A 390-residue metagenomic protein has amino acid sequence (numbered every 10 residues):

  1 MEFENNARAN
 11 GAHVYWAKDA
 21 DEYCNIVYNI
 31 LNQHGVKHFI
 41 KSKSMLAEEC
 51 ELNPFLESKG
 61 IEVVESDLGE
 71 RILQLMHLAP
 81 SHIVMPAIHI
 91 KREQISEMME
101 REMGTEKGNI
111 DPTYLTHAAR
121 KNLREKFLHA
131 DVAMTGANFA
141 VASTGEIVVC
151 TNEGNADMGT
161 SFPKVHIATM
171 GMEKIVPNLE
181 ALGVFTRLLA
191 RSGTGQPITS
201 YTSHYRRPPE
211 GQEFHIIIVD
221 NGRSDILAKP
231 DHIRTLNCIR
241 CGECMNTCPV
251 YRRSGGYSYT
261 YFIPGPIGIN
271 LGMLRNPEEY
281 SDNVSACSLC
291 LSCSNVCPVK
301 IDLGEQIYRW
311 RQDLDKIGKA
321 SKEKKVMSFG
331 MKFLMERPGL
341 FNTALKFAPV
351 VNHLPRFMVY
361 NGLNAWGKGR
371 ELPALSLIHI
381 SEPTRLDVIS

Functional and structural regions predicted by a protein language model:
M1-D231: The feature marks the mature, well-folded catalytic cores of soluble enzymes
N6, N10, I26-I30, F55 (+10 more regions): Generic, well-ordered alpha-helical scaffold segments in large soluble proteins
Y201, P209-T235, V250-L363, K368: Ferredoxin-type iron-sulfur electron-transfer modules in oxidoreductases and energy-metabolism complexes
C238: Short Cys/His-rich zinc-binding micro-motifs
C241-M245, C290: Extended amphipathic alpha-helical segments enriched in small hydrophobics
G369-L377: Low-complexity, intrinsically disordered Gly/Pro/Thr-rich segments
I378-I389: Single conserved hydrophobic/aromatic residue that forms the stacking wall/gate of nucleotide- or nucleobase-binding
